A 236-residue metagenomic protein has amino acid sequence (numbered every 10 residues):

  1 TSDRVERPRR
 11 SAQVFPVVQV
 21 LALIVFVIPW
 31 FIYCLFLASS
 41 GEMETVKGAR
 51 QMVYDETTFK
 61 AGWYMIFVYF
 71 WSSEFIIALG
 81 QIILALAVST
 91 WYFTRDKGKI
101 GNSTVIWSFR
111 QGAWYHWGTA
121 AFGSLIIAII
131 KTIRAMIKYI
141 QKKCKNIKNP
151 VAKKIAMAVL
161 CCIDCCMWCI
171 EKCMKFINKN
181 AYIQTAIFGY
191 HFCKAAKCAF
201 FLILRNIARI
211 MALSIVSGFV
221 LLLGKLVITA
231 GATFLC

Functional and structural regions predicted by a protein language model:
T1-C236: Hydrophobic alpha-helical membrane segments
